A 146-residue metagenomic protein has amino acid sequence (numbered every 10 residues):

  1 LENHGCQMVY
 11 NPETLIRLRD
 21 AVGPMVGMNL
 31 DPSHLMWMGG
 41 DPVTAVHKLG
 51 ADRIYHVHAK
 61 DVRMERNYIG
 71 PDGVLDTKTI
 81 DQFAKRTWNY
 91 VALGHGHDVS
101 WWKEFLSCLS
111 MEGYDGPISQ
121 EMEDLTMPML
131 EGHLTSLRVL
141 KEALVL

Functional and structural regions predicted by a protein language model:
L1-H95: Acidic/histidine-rich catalytic cores of soluble enzymes
T14-L18, A45, W101-C108, T135-L140: A general structural detector for well-ordered alpha-helical segments in enzyme core domains, enriched
V22, E104-D115, A143-L146: A structural motif corresponding to the C-terminal end of an alpha-helix and its immediate exit/capping segment
D31, V57, L109, I118 (+1 more regions): Conserved, mostly hydrophobic/aromatic
R53-Y55, N89, F105, Y114-Q120: A short pocket-lining beta-strand/turn micro-motif at the edge of beta-sheets
G94, D98, M129-G132: Residue-level preference for long, well-ordered alpha-helices that form the structural scaffold of enzyme catalytic
S119-M129: A short, acidic, flexible beta-alpha connecting loop/helix-capping segment that sits on the rim of active
M129-L146: C-terminal helical cap(s) of enzyme catalytic domains, especially alpha/beta-barrels
